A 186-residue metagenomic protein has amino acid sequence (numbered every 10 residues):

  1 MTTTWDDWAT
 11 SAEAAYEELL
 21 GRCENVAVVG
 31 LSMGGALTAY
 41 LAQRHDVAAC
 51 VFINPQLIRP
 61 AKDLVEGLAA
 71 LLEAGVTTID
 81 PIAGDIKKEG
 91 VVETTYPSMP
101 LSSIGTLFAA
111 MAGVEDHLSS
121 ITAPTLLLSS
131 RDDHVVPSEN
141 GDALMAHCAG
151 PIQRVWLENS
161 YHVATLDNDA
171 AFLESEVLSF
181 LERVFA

Functional and structural regions predicted by a protein language model:
M1-R22: Catalytic nucleophile-loop/oxyanion-hole region of alpha/beta-hydrolase and closely related hydrolase-like folds
G30-G34, T38: Gly/Ala-rich beta-loop-alpha elbow adjacent to hydrolase catalytic centers
V47-T77: Flexible "cap/lid" loop of the alpha/beta hydrolase fold
P100-H117, A123: Active-site nucleophile elbow and catalytic-triad environment of alpha/beta-hydrolase enzymes
I121, L127-S129, D133: Short beta-strand/loop motif that positions the catalytic acidic residue of the alpha/beta-hydrolase fold
A123, P137-A146: Short alpha-helix in the alpha/beta-hydrolase fold that links the catalytic acid
D142, A146-V163: Catalytic histidine neighborhood in serine/cysteine hydrolases with alpha/beta-hydrolase-type architecture
N159-A186: Catalytic active-site module of serine/aspartate enzymes centered on a nucleophile-bearing elbow/loop
